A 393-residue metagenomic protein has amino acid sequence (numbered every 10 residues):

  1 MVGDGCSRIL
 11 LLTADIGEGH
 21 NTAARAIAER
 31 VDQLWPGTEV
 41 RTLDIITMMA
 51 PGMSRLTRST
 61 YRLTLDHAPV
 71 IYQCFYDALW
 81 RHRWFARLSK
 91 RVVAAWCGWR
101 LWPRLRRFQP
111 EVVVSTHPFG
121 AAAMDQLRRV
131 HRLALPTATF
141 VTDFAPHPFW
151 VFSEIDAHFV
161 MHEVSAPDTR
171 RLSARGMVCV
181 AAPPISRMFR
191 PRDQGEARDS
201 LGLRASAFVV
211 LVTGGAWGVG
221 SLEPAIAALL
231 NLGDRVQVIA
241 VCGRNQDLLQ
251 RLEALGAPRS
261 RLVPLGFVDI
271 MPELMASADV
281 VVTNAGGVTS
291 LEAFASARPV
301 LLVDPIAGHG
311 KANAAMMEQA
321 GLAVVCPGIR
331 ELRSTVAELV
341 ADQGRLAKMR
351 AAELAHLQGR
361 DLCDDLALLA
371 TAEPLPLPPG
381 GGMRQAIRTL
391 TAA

Functional and structural regions predicted by a protein language model:
A26, R30-R104: Conserved N-terminal ligand/cofactor-binding loop architecture of enzyme catalytic domains
Q73-L172, V180: Active-site and donor-binding regions of nucleotide-sugar-utilizing enzymes
D156-V209, T213-A216, R244-N245: A nucleotide-sugar donor-handling region in carbohydrate enzymes
G195-E196, L203-S277: Donor-nucleotide binding loops and adjacent catalytic segments primarily of GT-B fold Leloir glycosyltransferases
A276-A285: Acidic donor-binding loop of glycosyltransferase active sites
A278-D279, A297-P299: A short alpha->beta transition loop at the rim of the catalytic pocket in nucleotide-sugar-dependent
Q319-A320, G328-G344: C-terminal "capping" alpha-helix adjacent to the active site of nucleotide-linked donor transferases in cell-envelope
Q343-A393: C-terminal amphipathic helix plus adjacent low-complexity, charged tail appended to glycosyltransferase catalytic
